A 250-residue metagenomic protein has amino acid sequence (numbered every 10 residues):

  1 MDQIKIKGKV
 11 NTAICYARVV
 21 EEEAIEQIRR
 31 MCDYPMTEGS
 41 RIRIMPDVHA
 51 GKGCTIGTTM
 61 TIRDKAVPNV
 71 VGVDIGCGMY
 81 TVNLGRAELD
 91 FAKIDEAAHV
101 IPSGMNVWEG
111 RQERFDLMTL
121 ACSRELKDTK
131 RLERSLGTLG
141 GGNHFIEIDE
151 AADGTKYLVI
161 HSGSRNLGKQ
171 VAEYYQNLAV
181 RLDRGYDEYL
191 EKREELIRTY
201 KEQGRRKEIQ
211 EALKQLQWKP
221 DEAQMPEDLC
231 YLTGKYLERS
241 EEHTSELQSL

Functional and structural regions predicted by a protein language model:
M1-R41, I62-V70, I75-D153, K169-S245: Glycine-rich, flexible loop motifs
H49-G51, S164-N166: Gly/Ser/Thr-rich loops at beta-strand to alpha-helix junctions that form or flank small-molecule/cofactor-binding
A50-T59, A66-V67: An anion-binding catalytic pocket shared by soluble metabolic enzymes
T155-Y157: Hydrophobic residues embedded in beta-strands of well-ordered beta-sheets
E246-L250: Short "domain-exit" segments at the C-terminal end of structured domains
